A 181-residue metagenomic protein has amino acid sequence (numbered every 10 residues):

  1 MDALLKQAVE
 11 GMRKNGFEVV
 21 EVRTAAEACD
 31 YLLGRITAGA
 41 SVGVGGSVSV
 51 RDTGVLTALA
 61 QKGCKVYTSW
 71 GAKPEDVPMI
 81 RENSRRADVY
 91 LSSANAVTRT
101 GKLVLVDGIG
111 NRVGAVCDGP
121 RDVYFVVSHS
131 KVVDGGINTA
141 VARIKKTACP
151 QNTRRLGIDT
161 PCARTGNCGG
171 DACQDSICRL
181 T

Functional and structural regions predicted by a protein language model:
M1-A8, T53, Q61-C64, D134-T153: Unusually extended, aromatic-enriched hydrophobic runs near protein termini
D2-L91: N-terminal active-site beta-alpha-beta segment that forms phosphate/nucleotide-binding and substrate-recognition loops
R85-T181: Conserved phosphate- and dinucleotide-binding cores of soluble alpha/beta proteins, encompassing both enzyme active
